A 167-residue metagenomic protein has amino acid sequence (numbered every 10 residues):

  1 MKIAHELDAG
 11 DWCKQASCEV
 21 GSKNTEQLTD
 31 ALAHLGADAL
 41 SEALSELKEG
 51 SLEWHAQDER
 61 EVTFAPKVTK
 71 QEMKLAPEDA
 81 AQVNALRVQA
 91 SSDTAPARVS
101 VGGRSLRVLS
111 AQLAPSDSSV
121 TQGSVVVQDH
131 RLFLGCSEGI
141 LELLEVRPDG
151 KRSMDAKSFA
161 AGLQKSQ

Functional and structural regions predicted by a protein language model:
M1-F64: Donor/substrate-binding cores of folate-linked one-carbon enzymes
E59-Q167: Internal anion-binding site segments
